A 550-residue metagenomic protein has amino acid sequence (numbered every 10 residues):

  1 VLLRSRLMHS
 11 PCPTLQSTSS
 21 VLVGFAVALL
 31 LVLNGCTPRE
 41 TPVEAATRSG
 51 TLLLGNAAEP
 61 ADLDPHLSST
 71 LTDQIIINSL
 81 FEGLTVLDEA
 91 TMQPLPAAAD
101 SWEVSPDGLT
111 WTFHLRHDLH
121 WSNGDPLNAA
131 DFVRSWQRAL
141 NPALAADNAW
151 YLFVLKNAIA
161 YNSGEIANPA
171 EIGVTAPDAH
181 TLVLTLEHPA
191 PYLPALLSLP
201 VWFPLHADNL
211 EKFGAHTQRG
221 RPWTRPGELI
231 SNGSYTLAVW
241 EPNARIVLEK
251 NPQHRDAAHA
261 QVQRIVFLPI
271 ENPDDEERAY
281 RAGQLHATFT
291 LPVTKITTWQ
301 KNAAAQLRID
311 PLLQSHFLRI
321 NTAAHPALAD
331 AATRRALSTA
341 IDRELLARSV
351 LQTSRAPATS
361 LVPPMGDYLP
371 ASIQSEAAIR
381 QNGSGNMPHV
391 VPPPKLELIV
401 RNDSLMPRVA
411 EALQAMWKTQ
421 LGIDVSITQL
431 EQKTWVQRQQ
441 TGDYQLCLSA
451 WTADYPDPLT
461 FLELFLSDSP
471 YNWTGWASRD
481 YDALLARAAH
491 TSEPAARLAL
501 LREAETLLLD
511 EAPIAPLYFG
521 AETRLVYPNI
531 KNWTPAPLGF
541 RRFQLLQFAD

Functional and structural regions predicted by a protein language model:
T37, R335, A347-R348, I423-W435 (+3 more regions): Extracytoplasmic/peripheral linker and loop segments enriched in polar/acidic and small residues with frequent Thr/Pro
G55-P106, Q137, E228-S231: N-terminal lobe/hinge region of extracytoplasmic solute-binding protein
D100-Y151, V183, E276-A279, A327-A329: Aromatic- and charge-enriched surface segment that lines or borders ligand/interaction sites
N128-S135, A179-T185, G233-S234, V262-R264 (+4 more regions): Alpha-helical secondary-structure segments
A158, P169-E171, T175, A179-H180 (+3 more regions): Gly/Pro-rich hinge or "lid" segments in bacterial periplasmic/extracellular proteins
A238-E249, V266-A324, R348: Extracellular/periplasmic solute-recognition and catalytic clefts
Q352-P392, N402-R408: Structural transition elements
R524-D550: Long beta-strand-rich cores associated with HINT superfamily self-processing modules
